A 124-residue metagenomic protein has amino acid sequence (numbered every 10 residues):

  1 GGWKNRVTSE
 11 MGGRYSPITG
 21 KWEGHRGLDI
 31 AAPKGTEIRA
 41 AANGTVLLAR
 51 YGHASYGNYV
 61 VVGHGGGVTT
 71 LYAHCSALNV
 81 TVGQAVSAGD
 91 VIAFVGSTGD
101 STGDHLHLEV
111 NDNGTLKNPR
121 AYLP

Functional and structural regions predicted by a protein language model:
G1-Y56, A88: Surface-exposed, glycine-biased beta-strand/turn segments
V7, N58-H64, V68-T69, V82-P124: Conserved, short, structured surface segments that act as functional micro-motifs
T8, T45-L47, S76, A93-G96: Conserved positions in beta-strands of structured domains
E23-R26, A40-N79, D104-L106, V110: Zn2+-dependent peptidoglycan hydrolase active-site motif and core
G35, V80-G83: Gly/Ser-rich catalytic serine loop of serine hydrolases
